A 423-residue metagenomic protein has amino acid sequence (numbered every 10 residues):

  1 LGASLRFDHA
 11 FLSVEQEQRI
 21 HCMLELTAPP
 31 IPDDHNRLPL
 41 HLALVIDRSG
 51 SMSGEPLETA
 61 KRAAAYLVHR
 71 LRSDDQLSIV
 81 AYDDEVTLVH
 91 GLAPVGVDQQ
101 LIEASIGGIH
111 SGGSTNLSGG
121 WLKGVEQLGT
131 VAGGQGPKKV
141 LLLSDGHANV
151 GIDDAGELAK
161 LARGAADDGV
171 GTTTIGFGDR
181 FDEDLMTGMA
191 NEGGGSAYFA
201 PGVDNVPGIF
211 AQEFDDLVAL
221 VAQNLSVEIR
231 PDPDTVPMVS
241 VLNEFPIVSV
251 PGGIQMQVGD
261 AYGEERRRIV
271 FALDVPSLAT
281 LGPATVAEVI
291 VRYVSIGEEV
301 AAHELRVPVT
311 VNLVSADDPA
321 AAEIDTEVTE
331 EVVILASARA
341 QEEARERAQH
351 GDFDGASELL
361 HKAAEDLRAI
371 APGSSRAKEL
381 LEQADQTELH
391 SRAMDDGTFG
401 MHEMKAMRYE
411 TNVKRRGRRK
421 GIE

Functional and structural regions predicted by a protein language model:
A3, I20-C22, L42, L225-V227 (+4 more regions): Hydrophobic residues positioned within well-ordered beta-strands of beta-sheet architectures
A3-N224, V275-L281, P372: Exposed acidic/Ser/Thr-rich ligand/metal-binding surfaces
D8, T27-P29, R230-D232, G259 (+2 more regions): Solvent-exposed residues in well-ordered beta-strands and their adjoining turns, especially edge/terminal strands
A81-Y82, V227-T235, N243-F245: Short acidic, flexible loop segments centered on an aromatic residue
D232-S240, I296-V300: Short aromatic-acidic-glycine turn motif
L242-E265: Extracellular adhesion/glycan-binding regions together with long Ser/Thr- and acidic-residue-rich low-complexity tracts
Y262-L281: Low-complexity, intrinsically disordered segments enriched in Ser/Thr together with acidic residues
V275-E423: Long, acidic serine/threonine- and proline-rich intrinsically disordered regions
